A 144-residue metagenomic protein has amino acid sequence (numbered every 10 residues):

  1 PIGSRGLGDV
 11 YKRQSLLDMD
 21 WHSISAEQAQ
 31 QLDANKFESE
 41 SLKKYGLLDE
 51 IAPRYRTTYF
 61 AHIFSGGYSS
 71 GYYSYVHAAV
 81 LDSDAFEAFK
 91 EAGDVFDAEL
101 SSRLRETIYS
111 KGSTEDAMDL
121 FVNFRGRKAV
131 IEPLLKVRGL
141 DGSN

Functional and structural regions predicted by a protein language model:
P1-Y11: Single conserved hydrophobic/aromatic residue that forms the stacking wall/gate of nucleotide- or nucleobase-binding
I2, S41-L42, F89, V122 (+1 more regions): Hydrophobic alpha-helix position signal
S4-R5, E27-Q31, E50, G67-G71 (+3 more regions): Hydrophobic alpha-helical scaffolding
D9-I24, L48, P53, F60-E87 (+1 more regions): C-terminal substrate/ligand-recognition segments
L17-K44, L48: Long hydrophobic segments that form regular secondary structure
W21-I24, Y45-D49, V80, D84-G93 (+3 more regions): A generic secondary-structure signal for well-formed alpha-helical elements
Q31-S41, R54-T58, A79-S83, E91-R105: Active/binding-pocket-proximal capping segment
D94-G142: C-terminal amphipathic alpha-helical interaction region
